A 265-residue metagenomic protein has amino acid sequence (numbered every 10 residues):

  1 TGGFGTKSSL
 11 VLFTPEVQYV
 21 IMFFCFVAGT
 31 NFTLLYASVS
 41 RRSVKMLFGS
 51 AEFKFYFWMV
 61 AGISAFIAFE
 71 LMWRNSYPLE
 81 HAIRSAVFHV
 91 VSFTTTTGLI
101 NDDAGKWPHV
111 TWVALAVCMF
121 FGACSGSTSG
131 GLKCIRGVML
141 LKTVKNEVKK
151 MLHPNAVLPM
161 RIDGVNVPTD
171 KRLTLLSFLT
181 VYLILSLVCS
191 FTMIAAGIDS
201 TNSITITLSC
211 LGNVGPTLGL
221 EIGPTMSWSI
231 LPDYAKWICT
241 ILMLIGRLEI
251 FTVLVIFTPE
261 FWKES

Functional and structural regions predicted by a protein language model:
T1-S265: Membrane-proximal intracellular helices of multi-pass ion channels
